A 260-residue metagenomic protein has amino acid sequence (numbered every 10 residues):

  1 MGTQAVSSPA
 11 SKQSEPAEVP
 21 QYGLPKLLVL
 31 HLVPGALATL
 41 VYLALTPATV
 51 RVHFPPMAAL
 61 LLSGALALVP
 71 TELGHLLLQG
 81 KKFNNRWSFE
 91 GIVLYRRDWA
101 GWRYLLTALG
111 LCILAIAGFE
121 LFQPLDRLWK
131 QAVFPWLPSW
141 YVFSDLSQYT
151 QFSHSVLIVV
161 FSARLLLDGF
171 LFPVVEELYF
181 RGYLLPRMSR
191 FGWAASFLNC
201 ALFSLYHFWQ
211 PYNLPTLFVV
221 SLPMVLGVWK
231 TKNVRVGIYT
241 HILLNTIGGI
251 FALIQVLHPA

Functional and structural regions predicted by a protein language model:
M1-A117, G249-A260: N-terminal, membrane-interfacial amphipathic/helix-forming hydrophobic leader that caps and precedes the first
P25-A44, V69, L106-L121, L125 (+6 more regions): Hydrophobic, lipid-facing residues on alpha-helical transmembrane segments of integral membrane proteins
L37, L73, P138-Y141, E176: A generic alpha-helix propensity feature with a strong bias for hydrophobic helices
Y42-T46, V50, H75-Q79, F83 (+7 more regions): Membrane-water interface at transmembrane helix exits
V50-V52, F134-S139, R187-W193: Membrane interface segments of multi-pass transport proteins and intramembrane proteases
R86-L171, H258: Juxtamembrane helix-loop-helix connectors linking adjacent transmembrane helices in multi-pass membrane enzymes
Y149-A260: Transmembrane helix-loop-helix hairpins at the membrane interface of multi-pass integral membrane proteins
